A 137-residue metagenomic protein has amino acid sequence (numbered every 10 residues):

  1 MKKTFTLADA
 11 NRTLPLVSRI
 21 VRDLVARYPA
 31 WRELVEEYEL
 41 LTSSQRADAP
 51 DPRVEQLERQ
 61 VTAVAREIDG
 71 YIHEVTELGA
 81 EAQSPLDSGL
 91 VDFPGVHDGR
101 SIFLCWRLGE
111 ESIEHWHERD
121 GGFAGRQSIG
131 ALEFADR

Functional and structural regions predicted by a protein language model:
M1-S44: Long, hydrophobic N-terminal alpha-helical segment
V17-L34, L57, V61-V64, I68-Y71 (+1 more regions): Amphipathic alpha-helical coiled-coil segments
R27-P29, V35, A49, L86-G89 (+1 more regions): Residue-level signal for alpha-helical context at structural boundaries
W31, Q45, L78-A82: Short secondary-structure junctions and interdomain/linker hinges
E36-E37, S43, P50, S101 (+1 more regions): Alpha-helix boundary/capping detector
Q45-L57: A short, surface-exposed helix-loop junction/capping segment
D69-R137: Glycine-rich, aromatic-bearing surface loops/beta-hairpins
